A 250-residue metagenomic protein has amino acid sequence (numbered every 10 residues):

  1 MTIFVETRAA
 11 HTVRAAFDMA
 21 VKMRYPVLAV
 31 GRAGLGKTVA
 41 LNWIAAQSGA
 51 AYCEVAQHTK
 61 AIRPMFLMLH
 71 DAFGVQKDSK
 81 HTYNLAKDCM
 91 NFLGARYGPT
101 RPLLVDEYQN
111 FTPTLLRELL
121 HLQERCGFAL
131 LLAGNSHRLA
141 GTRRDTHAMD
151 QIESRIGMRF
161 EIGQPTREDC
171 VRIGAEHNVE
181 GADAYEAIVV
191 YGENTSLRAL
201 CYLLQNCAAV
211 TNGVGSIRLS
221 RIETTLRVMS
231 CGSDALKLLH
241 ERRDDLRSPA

Functional and structural regions predicted by a protein language model:
M1-A15, G34, T38-A46, V75 (+2 more regions): C-terminal alpha-helical "lid" subdomain
F17-R24: Phosphate-binding P-loop
P26-A33, F111, L122-M149: Sensor-1/coupling segment of RecA-like P-loop NTPase cores
G34-L35, H58-K60, N110, N135-A140 (+1 more regions): Conserved nucleotide-binding/hydrolysis micro-motifs of P-loop NTPases
A50-C53, I62-K80: Conserved NTP-binding/hydrolysis module of P-loop NTPases
E54-Q57, T142-T146, G157-E168: Conserved AAA+ ATPase "SRH/arginine-finger" region at the nucleotide-binding site
F73-G98: Central P-loop NTPase core of STAND/AAA+ ATPases
F92-L115: Conserved P-loop NTPase "ATPase switch" module shared by AAA+ and STAND
